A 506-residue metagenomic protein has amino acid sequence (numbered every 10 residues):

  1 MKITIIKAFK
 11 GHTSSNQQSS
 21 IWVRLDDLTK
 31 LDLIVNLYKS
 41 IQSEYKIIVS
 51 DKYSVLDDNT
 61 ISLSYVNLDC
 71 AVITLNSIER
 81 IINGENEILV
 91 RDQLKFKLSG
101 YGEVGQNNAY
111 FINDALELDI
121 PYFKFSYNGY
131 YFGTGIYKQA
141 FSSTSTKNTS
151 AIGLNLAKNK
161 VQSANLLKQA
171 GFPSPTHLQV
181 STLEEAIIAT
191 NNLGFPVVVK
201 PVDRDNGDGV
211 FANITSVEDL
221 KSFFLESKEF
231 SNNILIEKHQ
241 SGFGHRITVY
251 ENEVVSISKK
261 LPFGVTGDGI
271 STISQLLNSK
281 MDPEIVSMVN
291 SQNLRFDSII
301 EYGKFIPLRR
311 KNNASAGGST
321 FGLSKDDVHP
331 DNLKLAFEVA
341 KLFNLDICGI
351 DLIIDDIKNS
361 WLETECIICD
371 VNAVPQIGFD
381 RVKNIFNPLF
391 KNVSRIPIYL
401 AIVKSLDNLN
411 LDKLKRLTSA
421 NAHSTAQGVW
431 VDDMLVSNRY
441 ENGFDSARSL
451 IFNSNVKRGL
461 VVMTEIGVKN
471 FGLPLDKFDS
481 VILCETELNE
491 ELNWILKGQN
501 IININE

Functional and structural regions predicted by a protein language model:
M1-A109, E253, F263-G267, K311-V403: ATP-dependent carboxylate activation and anion-phosphoryl transfer catalytic cores that bind Mg-ATP to form
K2-I3, Q139-T144, N148-S287, P330-K334: Active-site nucleotide/adenylate-binding loops and adjacent lid/helix of ATP-dependent enzymes
D58-N192, D205, L406-N410: Conserved N-proximal alpha/beta basic substrate-recognition cap immediately N-terminal to, or forming the N-lobe
Q179-A186, D355, F444, I466-V468: Short acidic loop-to-helix transition motifs that present clustered carboxylates
G194, S231, L345, N455-K457: Short, high-confidence coil segments that cap the C-terminus of an alpha-helix and link into the following beta-strand
D268-E301, V382-I398: Active-site "cap" helix and flanking loop/linker of ATP-utilizing ligase/carboxylase catalytic domains
P397-S419: Glycine-rich phosphate-binding P-loop
R416-E506: ATP-dependent carboxylate-amine ligase catalytic core
